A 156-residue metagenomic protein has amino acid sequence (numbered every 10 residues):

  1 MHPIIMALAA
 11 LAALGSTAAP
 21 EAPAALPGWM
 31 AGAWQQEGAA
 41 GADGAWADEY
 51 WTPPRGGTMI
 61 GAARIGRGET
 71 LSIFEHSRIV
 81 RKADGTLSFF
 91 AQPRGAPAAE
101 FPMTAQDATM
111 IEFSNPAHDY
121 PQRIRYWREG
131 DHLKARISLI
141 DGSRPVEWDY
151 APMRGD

Functional and structural regions predicted by a protein language model:
I4-A13: Sec-dependent N-terminal signal peptides
S16-T17: N-terminal Sec signal peptide cleavage junction
P20-A33: N-terminal helix-cap/turn-to-beta initiation motif at the start of protein domains
Q36-A117: Central antiparallel beta-sheet cores of small beta-barrel/beta-sandwich binding domains
A47-E49, I124, R136: Periodic aromatic/glycine/histidine/acidic cluster detector with a strong bias toward beta-strand repeat architectures
E49-T52, V80, Y126-G130, Y150-P152: Aromatic-rich beta-strand edge motifs centered on tyrosine
A98, A108, R128-K134, S138-D156: Edge beta-strand at a domain terminus
